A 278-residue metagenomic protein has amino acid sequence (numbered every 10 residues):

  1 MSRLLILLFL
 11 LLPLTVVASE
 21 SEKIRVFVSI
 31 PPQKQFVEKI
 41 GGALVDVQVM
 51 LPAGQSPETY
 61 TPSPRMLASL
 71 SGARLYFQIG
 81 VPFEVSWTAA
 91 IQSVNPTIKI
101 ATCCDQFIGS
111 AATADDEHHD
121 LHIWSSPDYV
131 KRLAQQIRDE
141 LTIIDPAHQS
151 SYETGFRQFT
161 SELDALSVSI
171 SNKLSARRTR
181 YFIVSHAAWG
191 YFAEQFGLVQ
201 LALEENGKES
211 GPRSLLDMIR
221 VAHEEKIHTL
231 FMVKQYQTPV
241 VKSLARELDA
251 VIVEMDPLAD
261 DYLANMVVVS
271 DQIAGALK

Functional and structural regions predicted by a protein language model:
L4-P13: Sec-dependent N-terminal signal peptides
A18-K278: Extracytoplasmic metal-acquisition and chelation regions
